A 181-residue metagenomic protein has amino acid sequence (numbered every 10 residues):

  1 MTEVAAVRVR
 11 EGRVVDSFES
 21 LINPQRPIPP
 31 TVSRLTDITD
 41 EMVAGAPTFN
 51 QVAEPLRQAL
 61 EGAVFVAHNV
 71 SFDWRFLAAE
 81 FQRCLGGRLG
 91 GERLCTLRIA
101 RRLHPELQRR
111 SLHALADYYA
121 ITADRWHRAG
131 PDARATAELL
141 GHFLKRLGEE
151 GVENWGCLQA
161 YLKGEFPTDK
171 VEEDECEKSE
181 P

Functional and structural regions predicted by a protein language model:
M1-E92, P105-H127, T168: Conserved non-catalytic scaffold segment of RNase H-like nuclease domains
Q25, R98-R101: Residues that form or immediately flank small-molecule/cofactor binding pockets and catalytic motifs
I99, L115, A135, L139-H142: Generic recognition of well-ordered alpha-helical segments
L103-E106, Y119, H142-L147: Change "in soluble alpha/beta enzymes" to "in soluble alpha/beta proteins
D132: Conserved catalytic/binding loops enriched for acidic/polar residues
A137-P181: Acidic two-metal-ion nuclease catalytic site recognized across multiple nuclease folds, prominently DnaQ/RNase D-T
